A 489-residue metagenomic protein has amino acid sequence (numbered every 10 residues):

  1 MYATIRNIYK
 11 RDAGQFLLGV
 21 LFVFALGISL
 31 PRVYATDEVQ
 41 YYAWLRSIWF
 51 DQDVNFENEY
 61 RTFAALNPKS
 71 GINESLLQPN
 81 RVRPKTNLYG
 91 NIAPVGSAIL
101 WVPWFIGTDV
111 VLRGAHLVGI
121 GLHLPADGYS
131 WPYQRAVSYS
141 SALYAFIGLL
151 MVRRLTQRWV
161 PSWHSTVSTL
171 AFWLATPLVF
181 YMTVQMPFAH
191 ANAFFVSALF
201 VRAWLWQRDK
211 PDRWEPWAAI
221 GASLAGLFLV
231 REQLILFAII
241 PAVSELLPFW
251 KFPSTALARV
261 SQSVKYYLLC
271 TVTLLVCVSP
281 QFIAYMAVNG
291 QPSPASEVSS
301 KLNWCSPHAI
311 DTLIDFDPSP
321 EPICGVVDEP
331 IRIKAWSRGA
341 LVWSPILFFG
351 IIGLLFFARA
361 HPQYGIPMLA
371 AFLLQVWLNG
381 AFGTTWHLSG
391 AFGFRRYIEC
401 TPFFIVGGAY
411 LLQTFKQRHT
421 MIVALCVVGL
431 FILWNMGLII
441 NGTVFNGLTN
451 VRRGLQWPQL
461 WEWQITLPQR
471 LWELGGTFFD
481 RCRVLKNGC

Functional and structural regions predicted by a protein language model:
M1-G27, V33, V137, Q157-P161 (+4 more regions): Start-transfer (signal-anchor) and selected internal transmembrane alpha helices of multi-pass inner/ER membrane
Y2-N7, L149-M151, L246-P253, L341-L369 (+2 more regions): Hydrophobic, aromatic-rich transmembrane alpha-helices and their immediate juxtamembrane boundary segments
Q15-F16, R113-D127, W131, I147-T176 (+3 more regions): Transmembrane-helix signature of polytopic, membrane-embedded enzymes that assemble or transfer cell-envelope glycans
F16-F22, V167-W173, A219-L224, L246 (+2 more regions): Transmembrane alpha-helix segments characteristic of polytopic inner-membrane glycan-assembly/cell-envelope
L45, T169-L170, E215-R231, A238-V243 (+1 more regions): Membrane-interface alpha helices of multi-pass inner-membrane proteins
L122-L149, T169-L199, A203, A225-L234: Aromatic- and kink-enriched transmembrane "portal" helix at the membrane-lumen/periplasm boundary that abuts
A171, N192-K210, P216-L224, P241 (+1 more regions): Specific aromatic-rich, kink-prone transmembrane helix
I240, P248, K265-F356, P362 (+2 more regions): Membrane-lumen/periplasm interface segments of specific transmembrane helices in polyprenyl phosphate-linked
